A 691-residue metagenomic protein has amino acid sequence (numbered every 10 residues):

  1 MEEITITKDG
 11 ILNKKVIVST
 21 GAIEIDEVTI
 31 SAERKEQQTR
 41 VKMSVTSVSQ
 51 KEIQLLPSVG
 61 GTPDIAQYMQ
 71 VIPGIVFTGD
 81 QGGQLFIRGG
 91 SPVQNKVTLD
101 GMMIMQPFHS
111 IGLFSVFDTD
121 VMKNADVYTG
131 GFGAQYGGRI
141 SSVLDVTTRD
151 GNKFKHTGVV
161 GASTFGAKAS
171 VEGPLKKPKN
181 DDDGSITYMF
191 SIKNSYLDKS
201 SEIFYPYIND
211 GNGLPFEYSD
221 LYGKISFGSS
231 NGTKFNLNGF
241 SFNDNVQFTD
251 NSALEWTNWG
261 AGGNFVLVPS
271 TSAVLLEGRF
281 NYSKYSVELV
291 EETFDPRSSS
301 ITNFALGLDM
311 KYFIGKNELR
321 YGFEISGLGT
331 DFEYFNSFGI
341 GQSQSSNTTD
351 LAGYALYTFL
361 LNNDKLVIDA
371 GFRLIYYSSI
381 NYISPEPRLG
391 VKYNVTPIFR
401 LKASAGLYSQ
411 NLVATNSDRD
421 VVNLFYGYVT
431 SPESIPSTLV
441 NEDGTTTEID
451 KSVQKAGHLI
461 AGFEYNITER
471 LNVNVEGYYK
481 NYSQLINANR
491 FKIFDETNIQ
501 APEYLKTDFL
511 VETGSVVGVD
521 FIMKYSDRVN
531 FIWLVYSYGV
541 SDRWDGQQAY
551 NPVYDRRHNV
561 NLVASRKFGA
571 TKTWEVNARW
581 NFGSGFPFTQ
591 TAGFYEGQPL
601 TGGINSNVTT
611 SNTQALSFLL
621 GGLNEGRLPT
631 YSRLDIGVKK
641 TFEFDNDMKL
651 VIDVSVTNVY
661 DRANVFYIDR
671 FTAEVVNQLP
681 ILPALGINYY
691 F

Functional and structural regions predicted by a protein language model:
T7-T62, A66, P92: Short, acidic, small-residue-rich periplasmic hinge/interaction motif at the N-terminus of Gram-negative outer-membrane
L12-I17, I65-Y68, G83-L85, G112-D118 (+4 more regions): N-terminal periplasmic accessory domains that precede and gate Gram-negative outer-membrane beta-barrel machines
L55-P57, M102-T129, G213-F216: Short acidic/polar hinge/loop motifs at secondary-structure boundaries that mediate gating or recognition
Q70, L254, G262-V268, Y408-N474 (+4 more regions): Outer-membrane beta-barrel signature, preferentially recognizing the C-terminal barrel domain of Gram-negative
F165-Y196, Y207-N245, A253-L275, L308 (+1 more regions): Transmembrane beta-barrel wall of Gram-negative outer-membrane proteins
A305-G307, S346-Y354, E448-S452, N472-W533 (+2 more regions): Outer membrane beta-barrel strand-and-loop segments of large Gram-negative receptors, especially TonB-dependent
N362, Y478-N481, I499-P587: Gram-negative outer-membrane beta-barrel transporters
N581-A615, R627-D635, K639-F691: C-terminal beta-signal and adjacent terminal beta-strands/loops of Gram-negative outer-membrane beta-barrel proteins
